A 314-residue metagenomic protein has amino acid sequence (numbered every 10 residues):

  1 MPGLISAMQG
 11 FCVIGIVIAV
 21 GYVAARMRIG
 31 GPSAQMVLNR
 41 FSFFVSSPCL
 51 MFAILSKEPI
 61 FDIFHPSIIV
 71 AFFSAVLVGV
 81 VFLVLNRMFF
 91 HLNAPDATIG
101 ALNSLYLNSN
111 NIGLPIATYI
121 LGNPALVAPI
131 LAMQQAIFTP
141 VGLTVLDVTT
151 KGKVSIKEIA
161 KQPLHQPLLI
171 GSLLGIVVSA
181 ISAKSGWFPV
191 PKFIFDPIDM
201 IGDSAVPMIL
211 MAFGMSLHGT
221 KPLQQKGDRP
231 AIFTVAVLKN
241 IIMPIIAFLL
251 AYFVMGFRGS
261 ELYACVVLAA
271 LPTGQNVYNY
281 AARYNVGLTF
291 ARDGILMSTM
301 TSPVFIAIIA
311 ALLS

Functional and structural regions predicted by a protein language model:
M1-S314: Alpha-helical transmembrane segments of multi-pass small-molecule/ion transporters
